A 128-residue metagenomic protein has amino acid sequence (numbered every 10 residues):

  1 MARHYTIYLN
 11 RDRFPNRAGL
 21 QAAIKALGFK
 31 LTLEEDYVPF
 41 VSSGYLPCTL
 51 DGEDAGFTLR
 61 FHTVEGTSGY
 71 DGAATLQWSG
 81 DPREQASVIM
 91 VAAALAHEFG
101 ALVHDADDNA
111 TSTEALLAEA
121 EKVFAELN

Functional and structural regions predicted by a protein language model:
M1-N128: Acidic (Asp/Glu-rich) sequence patches and key acidic residues that form negatively charged surfaces used
